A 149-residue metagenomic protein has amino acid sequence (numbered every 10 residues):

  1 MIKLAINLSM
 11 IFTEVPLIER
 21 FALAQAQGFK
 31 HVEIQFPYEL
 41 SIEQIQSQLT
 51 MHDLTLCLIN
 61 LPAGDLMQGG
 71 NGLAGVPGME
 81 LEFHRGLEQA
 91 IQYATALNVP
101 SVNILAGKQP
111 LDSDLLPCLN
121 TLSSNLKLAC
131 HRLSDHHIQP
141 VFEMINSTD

Functional and structural regions predicted by a protein language model:
M1-T95: N-terminal pre-domain/capping segments
L73-D149: Active-site acidic/histidine proton-transfer and metal-coordination neighborhood in alpha/beta enzyme cores
